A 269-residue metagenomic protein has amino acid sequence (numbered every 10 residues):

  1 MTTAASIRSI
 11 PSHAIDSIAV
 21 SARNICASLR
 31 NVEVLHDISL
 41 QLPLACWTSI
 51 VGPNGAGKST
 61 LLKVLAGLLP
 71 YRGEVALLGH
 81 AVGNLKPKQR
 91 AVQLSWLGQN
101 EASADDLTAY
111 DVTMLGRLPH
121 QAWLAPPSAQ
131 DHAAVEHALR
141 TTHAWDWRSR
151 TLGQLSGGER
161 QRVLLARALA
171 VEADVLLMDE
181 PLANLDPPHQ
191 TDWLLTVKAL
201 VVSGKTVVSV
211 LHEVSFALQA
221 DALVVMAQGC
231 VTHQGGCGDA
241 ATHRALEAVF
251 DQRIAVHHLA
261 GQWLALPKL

Functional and structural regions predicted by a protein language model:
V20, L35-D37: Conserved structural motif at the start of ABC-family nucleotide-binding domains
A66: Helix-to-loop junction immediately C-terminal to a conserved catalytic motif
G73-A81, R90: Conserved ABC transporter NBD signature motif
M114, A129-W147: Conserved ABC ATPase "signature" region
P126, T151-L155, E159: Conserved ABC ATPase signature
L176-E180: Catalytic Walker B motif of ABC-type/P-loop ATPase nucleotide-binding domains
A248-L269: ABC ATPase nucleotide-binding domains
